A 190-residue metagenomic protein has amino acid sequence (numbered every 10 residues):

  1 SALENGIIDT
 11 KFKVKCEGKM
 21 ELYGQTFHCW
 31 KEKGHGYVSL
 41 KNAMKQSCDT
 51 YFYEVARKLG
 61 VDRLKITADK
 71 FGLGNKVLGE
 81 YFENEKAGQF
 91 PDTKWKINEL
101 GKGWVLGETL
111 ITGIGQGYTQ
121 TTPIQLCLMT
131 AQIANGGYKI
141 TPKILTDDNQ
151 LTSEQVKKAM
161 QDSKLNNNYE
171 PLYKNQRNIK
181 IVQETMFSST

Functional and structural regions predicted by a protein language model:
A2-T190: Beta-lactam-recognizing serine transpeptidase/beta-lactamase-like catalytic domain environment
